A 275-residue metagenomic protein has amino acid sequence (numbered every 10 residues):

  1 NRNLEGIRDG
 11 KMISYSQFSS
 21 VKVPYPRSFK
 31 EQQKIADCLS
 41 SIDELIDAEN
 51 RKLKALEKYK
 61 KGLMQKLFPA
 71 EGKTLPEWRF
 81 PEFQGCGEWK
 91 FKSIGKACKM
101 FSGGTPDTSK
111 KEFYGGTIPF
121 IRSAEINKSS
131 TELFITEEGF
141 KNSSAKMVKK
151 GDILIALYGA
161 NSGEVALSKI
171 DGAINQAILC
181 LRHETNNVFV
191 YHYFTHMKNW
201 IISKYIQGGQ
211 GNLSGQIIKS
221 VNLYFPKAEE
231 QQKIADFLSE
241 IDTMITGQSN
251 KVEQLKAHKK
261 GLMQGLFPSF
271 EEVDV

Functional and structural regions predicted by a protein language model:
N1-F18, R122-A124, E132-T195, I206: A short beta-sheet element
L4-E5, K11-A36, I178-N187, N199 (+3 more regions): Proline-centric
D9-S14, P26, P69-E71, S168-K169 (+1 more regions): Short helix-capping and inter-helix turn/linker motifs at the boundaries of alpha-helical repeat units
Y25-E88, K92, N222-V275: Amphipathic alpha-helical coiled-coil/heptad-repeat segments
T74, T117, I174-A177: A generic structural signal for short beta-strands and their flanking turns/coil linkers
R79-G104, F120, S129: Non-catalytic DNA-recognition/assembly elements of restriction-modification systems
K110-I126: Short beta-strand/loop turn elements enriched in aromatics
